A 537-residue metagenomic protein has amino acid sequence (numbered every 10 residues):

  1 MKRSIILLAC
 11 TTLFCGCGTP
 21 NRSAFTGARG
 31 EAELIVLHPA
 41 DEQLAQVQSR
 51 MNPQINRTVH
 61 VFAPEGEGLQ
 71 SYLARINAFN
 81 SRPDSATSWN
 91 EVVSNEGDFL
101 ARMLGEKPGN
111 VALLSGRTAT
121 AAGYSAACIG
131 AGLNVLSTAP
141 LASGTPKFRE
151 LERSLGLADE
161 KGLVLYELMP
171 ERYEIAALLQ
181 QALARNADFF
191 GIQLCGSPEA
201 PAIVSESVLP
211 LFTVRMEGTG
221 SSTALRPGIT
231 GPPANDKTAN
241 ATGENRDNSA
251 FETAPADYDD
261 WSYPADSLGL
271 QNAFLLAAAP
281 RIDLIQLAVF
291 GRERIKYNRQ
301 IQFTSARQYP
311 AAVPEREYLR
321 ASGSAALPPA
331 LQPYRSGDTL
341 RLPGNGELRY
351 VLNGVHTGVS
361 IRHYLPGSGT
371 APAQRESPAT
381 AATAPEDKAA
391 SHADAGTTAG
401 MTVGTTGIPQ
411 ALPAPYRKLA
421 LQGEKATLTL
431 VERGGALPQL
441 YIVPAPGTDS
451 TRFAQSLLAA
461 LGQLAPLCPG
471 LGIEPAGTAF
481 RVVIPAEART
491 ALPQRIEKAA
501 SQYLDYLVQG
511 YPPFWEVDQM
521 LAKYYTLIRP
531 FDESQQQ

Functional and structural regions predicted by a protein language model:
K2-L7: Sec-dependent signal peptide recognition, specifically the positively charged N-region followed immediately by
L8-C10, C17-L133, F148, E152-E160 (+2 more regions): N-terminal glycine-/serine-/threonine-rich beta1-alpha1-beta2 phosphate-ribose binding loop of Rossmann-like
G132, A139-L141: Short helix/strand-capping hinge loops at secondary-structure junctions that flank key functional elements
A142-T223, P227, A234, G243-D257 (+2 more regions): A contiguous active-site-proximal alpha/beta segment in oxidoreductase catalytic domains
L211, G218, L287, A420 (+1 more regions): Catalytic core of tubulin tyrosine ligase-like
E217-G228, A234, F251-A373, P409-P413: Rossmann-like dinucleotide-binding domain that binds NAD(P)(H)
R281, N345, G367-P378, A399 (+1 more regions): C-terminal helical cap and adjacent loop that interface with cofactors, partners, or active-site loops
